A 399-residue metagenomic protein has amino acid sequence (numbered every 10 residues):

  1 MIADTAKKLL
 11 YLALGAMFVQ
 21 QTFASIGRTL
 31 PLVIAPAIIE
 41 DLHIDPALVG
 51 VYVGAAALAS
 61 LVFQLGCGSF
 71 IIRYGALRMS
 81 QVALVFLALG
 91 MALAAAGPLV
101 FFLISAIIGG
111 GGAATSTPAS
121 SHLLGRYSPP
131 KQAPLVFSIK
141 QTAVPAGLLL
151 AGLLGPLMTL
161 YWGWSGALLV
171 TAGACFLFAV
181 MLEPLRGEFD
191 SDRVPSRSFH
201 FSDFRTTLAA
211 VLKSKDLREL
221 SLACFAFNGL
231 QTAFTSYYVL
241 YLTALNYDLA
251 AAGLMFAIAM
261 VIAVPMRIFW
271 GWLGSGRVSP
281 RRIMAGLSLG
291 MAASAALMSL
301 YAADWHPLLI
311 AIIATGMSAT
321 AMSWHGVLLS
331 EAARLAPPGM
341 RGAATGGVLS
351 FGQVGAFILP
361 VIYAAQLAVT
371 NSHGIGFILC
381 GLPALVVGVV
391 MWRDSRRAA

Functional and structural regions predicted by a protein language model:
I2-A6, G187-L220: Juxtamembrane intracellular "pre-TM" segments in multi-pass secondary transporters
P31-L32, D216-A263: Extracytoplasmic gate region of multi-pass secondary transporters
V62-L99: Conserved MFS/SLC helix-loop-helix module at the cytosolic interface between two early adjacent transmembrane helices
F63-G75, M266-S279: Helix-to-loop junctions at the C-terminal end of transmembrane segments in multipass secondary transporters
R73-A83, S275-L289: Cytoplasmic membrane-interface "Motif A"-like loop-to-helix N-cap segments of 12-TM Major Facilitator Superfamily
S105-V144: Cytoplasmic helix-loop-helix junction between adjacent transmembrane helices in 12-TM secondary transporters
K140-G187: Helix-loop-helix hairpin linking two adjacent transmembrane segments in secondary transporters
R281-L328: C-terminal transmembrane helical hairpin of 12-TM major facilitator-type secondary transporters
